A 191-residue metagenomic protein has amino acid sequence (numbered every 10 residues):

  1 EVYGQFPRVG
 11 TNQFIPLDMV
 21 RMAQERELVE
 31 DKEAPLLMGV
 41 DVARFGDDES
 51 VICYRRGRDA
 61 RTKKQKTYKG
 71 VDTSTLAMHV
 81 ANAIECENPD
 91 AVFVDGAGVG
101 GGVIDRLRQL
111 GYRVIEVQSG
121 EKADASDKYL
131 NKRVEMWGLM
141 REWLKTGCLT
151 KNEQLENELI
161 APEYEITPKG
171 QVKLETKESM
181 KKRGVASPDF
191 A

Functional and structural regions predicted by a protein language model:
E1-V40, Y54, K169: ATPase catalytic-site recognition across NTP-hydrolyzing enzymes
E25, E49, F190-A191: Conserved P-loop NTPase motor module
E33, R44-V51: Short, flexible loop/turn motifs enriched in small residues
D41-A43, A97, G120, A191: Anionic group-transfer/hydrolysis microenvironments
V42-F45, T73: A general structural motif
V51-R58: Short conserved beta-strand segments at catalytic cores or DNA/RNA-binding microdomains of nucleic-acid binding
R58-V172: Mg2+-dependent endonuclease catalytic cores in nucleic-acid-processing enzymes, primarily RNase H-like
T167-P188: Inter-lobe coupling/hinge region of RecA-like P-loop helicase motors
